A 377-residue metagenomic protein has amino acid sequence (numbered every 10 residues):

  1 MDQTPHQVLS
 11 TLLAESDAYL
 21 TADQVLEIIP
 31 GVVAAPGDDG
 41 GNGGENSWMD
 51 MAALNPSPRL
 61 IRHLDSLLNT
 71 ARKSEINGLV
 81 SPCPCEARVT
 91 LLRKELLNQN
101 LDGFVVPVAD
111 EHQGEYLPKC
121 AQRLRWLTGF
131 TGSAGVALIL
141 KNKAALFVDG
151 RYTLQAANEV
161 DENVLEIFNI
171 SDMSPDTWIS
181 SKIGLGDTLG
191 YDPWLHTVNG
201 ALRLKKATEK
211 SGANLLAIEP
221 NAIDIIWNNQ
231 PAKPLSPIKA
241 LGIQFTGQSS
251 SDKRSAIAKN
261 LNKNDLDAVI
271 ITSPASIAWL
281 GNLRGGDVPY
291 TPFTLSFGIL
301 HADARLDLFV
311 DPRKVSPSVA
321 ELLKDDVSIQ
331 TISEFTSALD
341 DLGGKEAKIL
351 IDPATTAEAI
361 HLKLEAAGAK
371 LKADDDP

Functional and structural regions predicted by a protein language model:
M1-I76: Domain-length accessory/inserted modules outside core catalytic folds
T4, V8, Q24, G44-S47 (+10 more regions): Exposed alpha-helical structural elements
L12, V32, M51, L67-T70 (+7 more regions): Residues that form generic nucleotide/phosphate-binding pockets
D23-L26, E45-N46, P107-V108, I271-A275 (+2 more regions): Short coil/turn segments at secondary-structure boundaries
P30, V310, I351-D352: Short, hydrophobic/proline-enriched secondary-structure or compact coil segments at domain edges
V80-G184, P193-H196, G200-D341: N-terminal accessory/capping or targeting/presequence segment of soluble
S180-S181, D187-Y191, V319-K372, D376: Conserved catalytic alpha/beta cores of large enzymes that bind or transform nucleotide phosphates and polynucleotides
L215-N221, K370-P377: Conserved beta-strand -> loop -> alpha-helix junction used to position metal-binding or nucleic-acid-contacting
